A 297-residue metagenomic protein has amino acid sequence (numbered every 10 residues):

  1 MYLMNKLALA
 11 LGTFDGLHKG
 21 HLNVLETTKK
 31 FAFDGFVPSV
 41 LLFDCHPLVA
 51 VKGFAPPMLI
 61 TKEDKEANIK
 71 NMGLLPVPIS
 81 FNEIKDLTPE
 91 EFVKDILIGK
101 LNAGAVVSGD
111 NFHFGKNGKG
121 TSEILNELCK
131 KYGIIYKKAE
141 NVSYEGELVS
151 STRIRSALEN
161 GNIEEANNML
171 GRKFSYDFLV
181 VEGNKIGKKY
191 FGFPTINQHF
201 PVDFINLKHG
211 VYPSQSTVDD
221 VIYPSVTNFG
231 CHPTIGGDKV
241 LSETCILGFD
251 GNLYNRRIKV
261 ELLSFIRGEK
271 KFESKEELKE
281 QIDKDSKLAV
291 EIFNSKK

Functional and structural regions predicted by a protein language model:
Y2-T61: N-terminal catalytic cores of NTP/NDP-binding nucleotidyl/phosphoryl-transfer enzymes
H18, I69, V106, A166 (+2 more regions): Residue-level signal for inorganic ion chemistry
N23, D64, E165-R172, E277-L288: A non-catalytic, amphipathic alpha-helix used as a structural packing/dimerization or gating element in enzyme scaffolds
P47-Y132: N-terminal Rossmann-like or analogous alpha/beta NTP/dinucleotide-binding catalytic cores that position adenine
C129-N228: Glycine-rich, Lys/Arg-enriched anion-binding loops that position phosphate/diphosphate groups for phosphoryl
G183-K297: Phosphate/ribose-recognition catalytic cores of enzymes acting on nucleotide-derived substrates
